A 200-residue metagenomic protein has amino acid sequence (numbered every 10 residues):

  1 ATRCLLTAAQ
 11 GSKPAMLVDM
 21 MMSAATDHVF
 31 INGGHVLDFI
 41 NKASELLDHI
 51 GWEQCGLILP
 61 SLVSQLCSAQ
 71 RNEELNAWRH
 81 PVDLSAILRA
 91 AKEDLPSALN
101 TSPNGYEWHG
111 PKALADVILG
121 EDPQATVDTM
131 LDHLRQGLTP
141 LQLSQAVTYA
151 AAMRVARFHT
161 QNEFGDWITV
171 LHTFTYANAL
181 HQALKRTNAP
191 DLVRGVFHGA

Functional and structural regions predicted by a protein language model:
A1-A200: Mature, well-folded catalytic/scaffold domains that follow N-terminal targeting or propeptide regions
